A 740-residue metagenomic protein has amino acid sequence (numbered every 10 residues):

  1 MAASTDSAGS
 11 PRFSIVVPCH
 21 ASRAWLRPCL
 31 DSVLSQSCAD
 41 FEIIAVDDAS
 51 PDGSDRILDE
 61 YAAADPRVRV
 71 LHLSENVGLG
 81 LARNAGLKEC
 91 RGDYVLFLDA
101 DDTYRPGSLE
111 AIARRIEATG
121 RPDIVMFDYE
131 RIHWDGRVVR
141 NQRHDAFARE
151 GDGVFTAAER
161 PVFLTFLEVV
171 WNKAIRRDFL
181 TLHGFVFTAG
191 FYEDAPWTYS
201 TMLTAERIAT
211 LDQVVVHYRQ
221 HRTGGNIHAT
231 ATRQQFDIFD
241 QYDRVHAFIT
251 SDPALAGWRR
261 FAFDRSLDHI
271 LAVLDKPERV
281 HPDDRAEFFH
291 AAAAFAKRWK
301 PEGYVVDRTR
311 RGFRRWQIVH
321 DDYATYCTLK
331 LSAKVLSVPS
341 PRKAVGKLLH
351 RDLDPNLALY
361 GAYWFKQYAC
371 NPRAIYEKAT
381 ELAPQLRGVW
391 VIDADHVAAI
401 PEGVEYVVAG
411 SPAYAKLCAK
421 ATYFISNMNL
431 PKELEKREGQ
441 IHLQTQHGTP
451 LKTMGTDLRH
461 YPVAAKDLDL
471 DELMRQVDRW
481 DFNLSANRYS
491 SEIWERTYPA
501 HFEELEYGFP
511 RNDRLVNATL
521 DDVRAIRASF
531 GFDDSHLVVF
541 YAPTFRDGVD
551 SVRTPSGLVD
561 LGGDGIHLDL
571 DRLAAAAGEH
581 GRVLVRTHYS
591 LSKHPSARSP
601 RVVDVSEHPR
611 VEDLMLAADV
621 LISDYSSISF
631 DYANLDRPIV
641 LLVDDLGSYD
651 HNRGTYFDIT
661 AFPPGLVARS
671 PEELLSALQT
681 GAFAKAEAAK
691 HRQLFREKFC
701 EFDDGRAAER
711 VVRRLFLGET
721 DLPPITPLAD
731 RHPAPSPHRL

Functional and structural regions predicted by a protein language model:
A3, R279-R351, E377, E381 (+1 more regions): Membrane-interface aromatic/basic loop that binds lipid-linked glycans or pyrophosphate carriers, typified by
D31-D40: Short, acidic, metal-binding catalytic loop of nucleotide-sugar glycosyltransferases
D47-I57, E75: A conserved acidic beta->alpha catalytic loop
V95: Short aromatic/hydrophobic "clamp" motif used to bind/position activated sugar donors
A100-D212, V216-Q234, P253: Donor-binding/catalytic cores of nucleotide-activated saccharide and glycerol-phosphate transferases/polymerases
I132-W134, Q367-A383, T497, P510-A597 (+4 more regions): Conserved catalytic-core segment of nucleotide-activated headgroup transferases in glycan assembly
P341, L451-T554, K690-H691: A nucleotide-sugar donor-handling region in carbohydrate enzymes
A597-P600, S627-C700: Catalytic binding pocket for nucleotide-activated donors in carbohydrate/polymer assembly enzymes
